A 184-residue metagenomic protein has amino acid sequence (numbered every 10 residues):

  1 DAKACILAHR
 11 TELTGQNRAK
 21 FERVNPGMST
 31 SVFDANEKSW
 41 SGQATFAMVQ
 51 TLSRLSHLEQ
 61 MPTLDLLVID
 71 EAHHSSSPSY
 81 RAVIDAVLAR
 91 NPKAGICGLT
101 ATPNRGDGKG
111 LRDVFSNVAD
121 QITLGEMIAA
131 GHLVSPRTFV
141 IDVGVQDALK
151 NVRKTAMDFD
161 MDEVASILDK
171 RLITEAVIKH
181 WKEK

Functional and structural regions predicted by a protein language model:
A2-R23, G106-D107: Conserved Walker A/P-loop ATP-binding site and its immediately adjacent core in helicase/helicase-like ATPase domains
K3, S41-A44, L64-L66, N91-C97: Loop/turn-to-beta-strand initiation segments
I6-L7, V32, G98: Structural beta-sheet core signal
T11-L13, E37-K38, T51-S53, H73-H74 (+3 more regions): Conserved nucleotide-binding/hydrolysis micro-motifs of P-loop NTPases
G15, V24-K38, Q43, V164-K184: Conserved C-terminal RecA-like helicase domain
A35-L66, S77, R81-A82: Conserved helix/coil segment N-terminal to the catalytic DExD/H
H73-F139: Post-DEXD/H (motif II) to motif III coupling segment of the RecA-like Helicase ATP-binding lobe
V118-K184: Conserved interdomain linker/interface between the two RecA-like ATPase lobes of SF2 helicase motors
